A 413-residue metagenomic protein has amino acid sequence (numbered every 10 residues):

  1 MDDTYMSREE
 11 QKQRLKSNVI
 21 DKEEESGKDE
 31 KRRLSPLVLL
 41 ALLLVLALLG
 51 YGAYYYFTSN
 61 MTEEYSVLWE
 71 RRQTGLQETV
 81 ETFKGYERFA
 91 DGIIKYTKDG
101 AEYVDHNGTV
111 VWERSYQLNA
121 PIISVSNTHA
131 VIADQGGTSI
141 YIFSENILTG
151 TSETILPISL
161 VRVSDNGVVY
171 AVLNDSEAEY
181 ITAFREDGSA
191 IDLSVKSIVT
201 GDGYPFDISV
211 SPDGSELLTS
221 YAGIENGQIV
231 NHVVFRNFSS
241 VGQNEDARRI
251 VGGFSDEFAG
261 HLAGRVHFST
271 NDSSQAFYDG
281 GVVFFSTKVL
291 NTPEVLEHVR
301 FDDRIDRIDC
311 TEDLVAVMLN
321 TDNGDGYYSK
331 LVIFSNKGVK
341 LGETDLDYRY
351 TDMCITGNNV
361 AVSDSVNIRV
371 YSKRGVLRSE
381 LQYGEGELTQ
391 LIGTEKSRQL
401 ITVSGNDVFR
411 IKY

Functional and structural regions predicted by a protein language model:
M1-S35: N-terminal Lys/Arg-rich, disordered targeting/topogenic segments
L37-Y54: Hydrophobic membrane-insertion alpha-helices, especially the h-region of bacterial N-terminal signal peptides
Y54-Y55, G100-E102, T138-I142, E177-F184 (+5 more regions): Structural motif
M61-F83, D105, T109-L118, L148-E153 (+5 more regions): Aromatic (tryptophan-biased) beta-strands that constitute blades/sheets of beta-rich domains
L76-R88, Q117-T128, L156-G167, T200-V210 (+4 more regions): Repeated scaffold domains used in trafficking and secretory/extracellular systems, primarily beta-propellers
I93, A130, V168-Y170, G214-L217 (+4 more regions): Hydrophobic beta-strand positions that form the internal "hydrophobic ladder" of WD40/Gbeta-like beta-propeller blades
Q117-S220, G227: Non-cytosolic head/periplasmic domains of membrane-anchored proteins
E179-Y278: Solenoidal tandem-repeat scaffolds enriched in leucines and small polar residues
